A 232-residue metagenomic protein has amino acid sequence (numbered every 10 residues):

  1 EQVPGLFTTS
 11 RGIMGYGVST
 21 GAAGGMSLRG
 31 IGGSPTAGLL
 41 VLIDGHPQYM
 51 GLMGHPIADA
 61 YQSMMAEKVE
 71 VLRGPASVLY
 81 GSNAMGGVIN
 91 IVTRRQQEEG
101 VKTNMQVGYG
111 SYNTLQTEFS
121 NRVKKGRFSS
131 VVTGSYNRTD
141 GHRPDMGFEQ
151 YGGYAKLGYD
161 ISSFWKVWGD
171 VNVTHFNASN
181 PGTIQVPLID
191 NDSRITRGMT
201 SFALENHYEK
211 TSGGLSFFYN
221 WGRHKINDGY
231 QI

Functional and structural regions predicted by a protein language model:
Q2, H46-R73: Short acidic/polar hinge/loop motifs at secondary-structure boundaries that mediate gating or recognition
Q2-H46, E67: Extracytoplasmic beta-strand/coil segments of soluble accessory domains associated with Gram-negative outer-membrane
M14-G15, T36, Q48-Y49, A76-L79 (+1 more regions): Short beta-strands and strand-coil junctions in structured, solvent-facing domains, enriched
G24, G87, V101-M105, L115-F119 (+4 more regions): Hydrophobic, lipid-facing positions within transmembrane beta-strands of outer-membrane proteins
G30, F119-V123, A155-Y159, F202-N206: Residues on the lipid-exposed face of transmembrane beta-strands in outer-membrane beta-barrel proteins
A37-L39, E99-T103, L115-T117, G126-S130 (+3 more regions): Outer-envelope beta-barrel architecture signal
A76, V88, V92-V123, T133-G134 (+1 more regions): Short strand-turn segments of transmembrane beta-barrel domains in outer membranes, especially the first one or two
T139-M146, Q150, D160, F164-G214 (+1 more regions): Flexible loop and strand-edge segments within Gram-negative outer membrane beta-barrel domains
